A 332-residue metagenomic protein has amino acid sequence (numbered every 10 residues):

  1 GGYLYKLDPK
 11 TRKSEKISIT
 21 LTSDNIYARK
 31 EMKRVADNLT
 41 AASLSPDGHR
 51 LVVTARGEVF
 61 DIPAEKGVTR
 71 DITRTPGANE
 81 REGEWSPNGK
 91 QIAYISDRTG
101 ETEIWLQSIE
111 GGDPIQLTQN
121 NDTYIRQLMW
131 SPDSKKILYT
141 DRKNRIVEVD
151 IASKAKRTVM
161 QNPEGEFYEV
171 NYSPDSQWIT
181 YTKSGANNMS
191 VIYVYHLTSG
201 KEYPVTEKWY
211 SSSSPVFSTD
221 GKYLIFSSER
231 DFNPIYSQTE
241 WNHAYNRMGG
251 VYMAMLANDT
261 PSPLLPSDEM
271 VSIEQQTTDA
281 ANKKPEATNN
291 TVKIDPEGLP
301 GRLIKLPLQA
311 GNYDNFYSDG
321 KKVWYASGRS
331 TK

Functional and structural regions predicted by a protein language model:
G2-K6, F60, E101-W105, R145-V147 (+3 more regions): Structural motif
K10-D37, P63-R81, S96-D97, Q107-R126 (+10 more regions): Multi-bladed beta-propeller domains
S45, H49-V52, G57, I62 (+2 more regions): Long hydrophobic segments that form regular secondary structure
P46-D47, P87-N88, P132-D133, P174-D175 (+2 more regions): Residue-level detector of Asp-centered blade-edge/turn motifs that repeat once per structural unit in beta-propeller
H49-L51, I95-D97, K136-I137, T182-S184 (+1 more regions): Short consensus segments that form the blades of beta-propeller domains, in both extracellular/periplasmic
L51, I92-A93, S134-I137, S176-I179 (+2 more regions): Hydrophobic beta-strand positions that form the internal "hydrophobic ladder" of WD40/Gbeta-like beta-propeller blades
